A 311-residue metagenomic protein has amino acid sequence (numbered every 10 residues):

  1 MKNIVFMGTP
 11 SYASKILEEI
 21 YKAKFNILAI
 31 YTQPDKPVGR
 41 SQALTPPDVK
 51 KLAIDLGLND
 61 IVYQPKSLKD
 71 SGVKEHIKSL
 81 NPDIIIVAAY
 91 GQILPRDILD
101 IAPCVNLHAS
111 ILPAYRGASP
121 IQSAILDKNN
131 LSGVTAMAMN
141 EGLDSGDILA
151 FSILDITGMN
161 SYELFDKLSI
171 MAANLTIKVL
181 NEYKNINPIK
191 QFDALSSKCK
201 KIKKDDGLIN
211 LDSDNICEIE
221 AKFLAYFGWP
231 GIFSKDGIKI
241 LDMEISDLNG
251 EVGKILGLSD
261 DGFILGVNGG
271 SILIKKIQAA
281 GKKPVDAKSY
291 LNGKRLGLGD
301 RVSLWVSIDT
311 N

Functional and structural regions predicted by a protein language model:
M1-G228, G270-L273, A279-G281, D300-N311: One-carbon transfer enzymes
E220-N311: C-terminal active-site/capping subdomain that shapes the small-molecule cofactor and substrate pocket of enzyme
